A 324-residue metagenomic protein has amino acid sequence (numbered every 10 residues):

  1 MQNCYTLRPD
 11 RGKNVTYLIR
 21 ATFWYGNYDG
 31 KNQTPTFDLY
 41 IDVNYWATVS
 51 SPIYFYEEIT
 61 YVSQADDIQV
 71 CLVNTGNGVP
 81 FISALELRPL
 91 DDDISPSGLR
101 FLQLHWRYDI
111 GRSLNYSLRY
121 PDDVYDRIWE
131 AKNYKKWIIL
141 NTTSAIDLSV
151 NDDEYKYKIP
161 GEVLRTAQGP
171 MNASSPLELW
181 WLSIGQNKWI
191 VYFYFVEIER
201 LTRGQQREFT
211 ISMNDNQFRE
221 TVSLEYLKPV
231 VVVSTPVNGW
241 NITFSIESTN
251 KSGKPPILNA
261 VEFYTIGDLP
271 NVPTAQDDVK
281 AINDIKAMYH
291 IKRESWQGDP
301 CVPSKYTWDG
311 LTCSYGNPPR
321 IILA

Functional and structural regions predicted by a protein language model:
M1-S314, R320-A324: Compositionally biased, intrinsically disordered or flexible polar/acidic segments
